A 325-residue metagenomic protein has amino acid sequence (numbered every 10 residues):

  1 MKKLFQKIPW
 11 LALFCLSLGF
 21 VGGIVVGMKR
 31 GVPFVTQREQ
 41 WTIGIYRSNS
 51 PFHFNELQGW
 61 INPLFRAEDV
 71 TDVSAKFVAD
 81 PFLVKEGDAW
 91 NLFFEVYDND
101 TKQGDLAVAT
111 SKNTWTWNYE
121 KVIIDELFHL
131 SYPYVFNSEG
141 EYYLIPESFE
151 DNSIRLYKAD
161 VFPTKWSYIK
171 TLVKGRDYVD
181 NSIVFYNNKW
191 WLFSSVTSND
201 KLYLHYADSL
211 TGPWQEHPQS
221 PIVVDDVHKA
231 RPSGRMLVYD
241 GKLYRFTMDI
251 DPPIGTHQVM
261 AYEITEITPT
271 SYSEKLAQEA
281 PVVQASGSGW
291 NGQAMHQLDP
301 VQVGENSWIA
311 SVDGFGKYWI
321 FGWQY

Functional and structural regions predicted by a protein language model:
M1-L4: N-terminal Lys/Arg-rich, disordered targeting/topogenic segments
K7-Y325: Carbohydrate-active catalytic/glycan-binding domains of CAZyme proteins, especially the secreted or lumenal ectodomains
